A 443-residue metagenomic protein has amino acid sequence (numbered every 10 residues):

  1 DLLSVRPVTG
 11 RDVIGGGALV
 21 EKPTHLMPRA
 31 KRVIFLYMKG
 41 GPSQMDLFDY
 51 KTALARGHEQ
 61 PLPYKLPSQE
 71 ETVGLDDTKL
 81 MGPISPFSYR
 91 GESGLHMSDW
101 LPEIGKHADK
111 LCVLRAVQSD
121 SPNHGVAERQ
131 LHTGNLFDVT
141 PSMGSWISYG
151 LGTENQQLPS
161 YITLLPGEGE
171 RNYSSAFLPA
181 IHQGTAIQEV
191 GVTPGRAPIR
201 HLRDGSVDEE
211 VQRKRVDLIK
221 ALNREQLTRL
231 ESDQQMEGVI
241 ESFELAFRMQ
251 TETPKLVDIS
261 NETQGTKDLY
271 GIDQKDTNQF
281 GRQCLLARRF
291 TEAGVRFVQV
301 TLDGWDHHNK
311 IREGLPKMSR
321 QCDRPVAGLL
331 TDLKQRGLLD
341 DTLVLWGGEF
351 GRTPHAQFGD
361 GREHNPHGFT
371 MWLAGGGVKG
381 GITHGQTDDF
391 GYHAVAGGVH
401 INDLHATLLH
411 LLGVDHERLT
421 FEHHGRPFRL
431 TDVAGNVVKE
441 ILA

Functional and structural regions predicted by a protein language model:
D1-A443: Ligand-binding pockets and gating/stacking loops
